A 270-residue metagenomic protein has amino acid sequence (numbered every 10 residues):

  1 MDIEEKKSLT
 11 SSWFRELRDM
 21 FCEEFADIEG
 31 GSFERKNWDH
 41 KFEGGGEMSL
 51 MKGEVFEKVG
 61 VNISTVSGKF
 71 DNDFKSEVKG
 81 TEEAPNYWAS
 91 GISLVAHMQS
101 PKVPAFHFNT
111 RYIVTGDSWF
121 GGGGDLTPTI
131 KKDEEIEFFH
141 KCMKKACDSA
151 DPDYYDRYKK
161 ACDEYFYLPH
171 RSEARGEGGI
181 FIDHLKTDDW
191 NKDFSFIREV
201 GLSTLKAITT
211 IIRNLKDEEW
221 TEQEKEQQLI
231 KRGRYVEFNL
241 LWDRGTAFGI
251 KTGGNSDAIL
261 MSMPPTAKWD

Functional and structural regions predicted by a protein language model:
D2-K79, N191-L241: Gly/Pro-rich turn-and-neighbor structural signature
K6, M98-S100, G116, L126-K132 (+2 more regions): A generic structural motif
E47-G122: Internal mixed beta-strand/loop scaffold within catalytic domains of large alpha/beta enzymes
Y87-T110, G178-G179, Q227-Q228, V236 (+2 more regions): Amphipathic alpha-helical packing elements
W88-S90, W119-T127, E173-D188, Y235-E237: Glycine-rich, often proline-containing surface loops adjacent to acidic residues and nearby aromatics that form
G116-K160: Compact, glycine/acidic-enriched structural inserts
A146-F196, I211-R213: Long, charged, mostly alpha-helical binding arms that flank functional sites
T246-D270: Long, contiguous binding/interaction regions
